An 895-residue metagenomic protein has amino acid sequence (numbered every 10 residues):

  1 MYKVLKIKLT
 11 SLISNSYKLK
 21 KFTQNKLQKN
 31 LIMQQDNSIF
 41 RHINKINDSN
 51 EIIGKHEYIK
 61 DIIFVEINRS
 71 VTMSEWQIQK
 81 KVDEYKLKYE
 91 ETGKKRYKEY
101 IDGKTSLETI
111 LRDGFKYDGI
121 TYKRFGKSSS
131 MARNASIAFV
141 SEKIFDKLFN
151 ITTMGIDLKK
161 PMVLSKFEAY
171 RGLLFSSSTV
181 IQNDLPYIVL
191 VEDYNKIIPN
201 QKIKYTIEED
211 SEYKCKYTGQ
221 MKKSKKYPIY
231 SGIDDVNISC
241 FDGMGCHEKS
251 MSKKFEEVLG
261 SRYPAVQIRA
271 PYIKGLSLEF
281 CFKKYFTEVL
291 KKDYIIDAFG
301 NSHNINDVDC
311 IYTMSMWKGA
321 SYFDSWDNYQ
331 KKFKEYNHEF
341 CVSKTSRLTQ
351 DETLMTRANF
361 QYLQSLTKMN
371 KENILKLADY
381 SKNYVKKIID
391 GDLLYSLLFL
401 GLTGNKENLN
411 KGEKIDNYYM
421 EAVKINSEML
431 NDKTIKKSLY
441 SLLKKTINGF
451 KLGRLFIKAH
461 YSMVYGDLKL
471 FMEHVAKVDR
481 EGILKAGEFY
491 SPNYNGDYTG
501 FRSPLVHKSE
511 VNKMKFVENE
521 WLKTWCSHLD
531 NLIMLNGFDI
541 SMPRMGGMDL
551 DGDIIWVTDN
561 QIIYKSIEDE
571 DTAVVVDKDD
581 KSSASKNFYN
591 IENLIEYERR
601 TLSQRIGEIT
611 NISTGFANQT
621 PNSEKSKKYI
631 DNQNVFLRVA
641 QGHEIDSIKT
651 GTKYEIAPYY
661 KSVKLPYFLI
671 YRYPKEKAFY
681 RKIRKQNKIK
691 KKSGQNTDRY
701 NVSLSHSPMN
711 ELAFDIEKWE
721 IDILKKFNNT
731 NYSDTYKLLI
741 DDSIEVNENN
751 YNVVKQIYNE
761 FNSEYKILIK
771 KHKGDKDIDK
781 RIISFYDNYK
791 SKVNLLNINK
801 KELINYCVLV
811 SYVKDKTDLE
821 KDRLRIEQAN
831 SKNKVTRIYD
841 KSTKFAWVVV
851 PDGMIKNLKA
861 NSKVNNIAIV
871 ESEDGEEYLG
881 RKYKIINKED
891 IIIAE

Functional and structural regions predicted by a protein language model:
M1-G547, D553-I554, T558-E895: Beta-strand-enriched accessory nucleic-acid recognition/scaffold domains that flank the catalytic cores of large
